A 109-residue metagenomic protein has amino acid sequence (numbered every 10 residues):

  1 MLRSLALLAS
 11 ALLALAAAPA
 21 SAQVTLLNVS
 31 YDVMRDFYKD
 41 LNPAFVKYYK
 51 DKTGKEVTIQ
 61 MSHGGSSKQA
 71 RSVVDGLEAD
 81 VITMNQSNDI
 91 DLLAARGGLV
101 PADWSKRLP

Functional and structural regions predicted by a protein language model:
M1-L2: N-terminal secretory signal peptides that target proteins for export/translocation
L5-A16: Bacterial N-terminal signal peptides
A18-A22: Sec/Tat signal peptide C-region and signal peptidase I cleavage site
Q23-P109: N-terminal segment of the mature folded domain
